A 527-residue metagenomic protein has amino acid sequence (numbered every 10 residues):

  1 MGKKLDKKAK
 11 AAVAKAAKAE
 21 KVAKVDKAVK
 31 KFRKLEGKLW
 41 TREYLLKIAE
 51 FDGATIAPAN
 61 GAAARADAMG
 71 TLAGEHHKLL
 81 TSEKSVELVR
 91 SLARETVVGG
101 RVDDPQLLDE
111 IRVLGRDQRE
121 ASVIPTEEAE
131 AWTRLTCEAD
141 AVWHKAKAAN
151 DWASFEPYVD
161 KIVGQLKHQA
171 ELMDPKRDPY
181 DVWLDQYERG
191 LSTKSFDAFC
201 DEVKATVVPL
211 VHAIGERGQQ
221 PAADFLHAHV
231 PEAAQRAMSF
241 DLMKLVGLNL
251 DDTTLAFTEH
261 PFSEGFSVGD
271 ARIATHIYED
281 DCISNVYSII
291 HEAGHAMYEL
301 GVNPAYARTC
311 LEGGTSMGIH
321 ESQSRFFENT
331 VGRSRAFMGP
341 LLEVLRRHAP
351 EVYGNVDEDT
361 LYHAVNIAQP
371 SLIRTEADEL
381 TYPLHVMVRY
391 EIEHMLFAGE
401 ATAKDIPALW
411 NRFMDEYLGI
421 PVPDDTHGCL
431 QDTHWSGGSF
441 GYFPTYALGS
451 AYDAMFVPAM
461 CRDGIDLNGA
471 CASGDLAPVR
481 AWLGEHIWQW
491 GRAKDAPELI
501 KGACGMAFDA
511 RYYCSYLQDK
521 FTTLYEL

Functional and structural regions predicted by a protein language model:
G2-R189, Q518-L527: A well-structured
L5, K15-K30, K47-E50, N60 (+3 more regions): C-terminal, non-catalytic "cap/extension" segments appended to globular domains
A64, E128-A131, Y158, F199 (+14 more regions): Secondary-structure capping and boundary motifs in well-ordered enzyme cores
W132-S284: Contiguous, non-catalytic segments that form substrate-binding/exosite surfaces or channel walls
C200, E232-R236, L242, V246-A256 (+2 more regions): All-alpha helical catalytic cores of prenyl diphosphate-utilizing isoprenoid enzymes
L250-D252, A305-T309, R333-E343, A403-K404 (+1 more regions): Acidic/polar loop patches that form or flank catalytic/metal-binding clefts of enzymes that bind anionic ligands
S284-N303, E321-R325: Active-site recognition of the HExxH zinc-binding catalytic motif
G313-G354, E358: Post-HExxH zinc-binding segment in Zn-dependent metallohydrolases
